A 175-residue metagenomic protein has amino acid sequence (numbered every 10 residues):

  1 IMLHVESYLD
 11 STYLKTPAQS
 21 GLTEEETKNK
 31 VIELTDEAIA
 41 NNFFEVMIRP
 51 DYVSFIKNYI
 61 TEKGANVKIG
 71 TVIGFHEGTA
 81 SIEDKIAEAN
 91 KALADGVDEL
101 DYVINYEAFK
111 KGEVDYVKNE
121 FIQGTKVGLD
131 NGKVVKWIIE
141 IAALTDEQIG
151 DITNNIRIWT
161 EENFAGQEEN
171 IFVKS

Functional and structural regions predicted by a protein language model:
M2-N41, D51-S175: Alpha/beta enzyme core
